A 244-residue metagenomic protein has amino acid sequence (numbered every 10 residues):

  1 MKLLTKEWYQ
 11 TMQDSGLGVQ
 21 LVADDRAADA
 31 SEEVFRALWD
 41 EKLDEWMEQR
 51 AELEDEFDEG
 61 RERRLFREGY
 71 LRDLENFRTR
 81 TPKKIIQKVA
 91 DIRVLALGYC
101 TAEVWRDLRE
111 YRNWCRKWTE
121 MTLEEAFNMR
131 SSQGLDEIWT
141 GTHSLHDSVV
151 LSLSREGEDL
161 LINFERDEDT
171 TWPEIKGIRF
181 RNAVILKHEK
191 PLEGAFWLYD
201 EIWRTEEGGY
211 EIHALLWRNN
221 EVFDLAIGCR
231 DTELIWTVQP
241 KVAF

Functional and structural regions predicted by a protein language model:
M1-F244: Surface-exposed, interaction-prone regions used to assemble/regulate multi-protein complexes
